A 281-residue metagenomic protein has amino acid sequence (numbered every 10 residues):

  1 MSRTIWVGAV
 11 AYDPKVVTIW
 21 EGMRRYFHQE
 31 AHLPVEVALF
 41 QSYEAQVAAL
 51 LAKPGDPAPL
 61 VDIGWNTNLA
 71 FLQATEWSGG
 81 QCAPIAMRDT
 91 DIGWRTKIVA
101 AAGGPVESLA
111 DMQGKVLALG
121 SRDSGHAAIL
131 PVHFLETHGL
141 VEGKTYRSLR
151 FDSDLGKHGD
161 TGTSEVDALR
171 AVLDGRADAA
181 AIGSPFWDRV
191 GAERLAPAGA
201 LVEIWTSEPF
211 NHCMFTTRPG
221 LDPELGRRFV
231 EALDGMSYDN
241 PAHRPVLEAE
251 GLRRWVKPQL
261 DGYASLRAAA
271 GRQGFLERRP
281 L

Functional and structural regions predicted by a protein language model:
M1-P59, N66-L69, P241-L281: N-terminal hydrophobic or amphipathic helices and topogenic motifs
S2-V10, D89-A100, T145-D160, E193-E231 (+1 more regions): Periplasmic-binding protein-like
E21-P34, A128-T161, R189-A196, R244 (+2 more regions): Ligand-binding cleft/hinge of the Venus flytrap
V37-G55, L69, G143-R170: Short helix-initiation/N-cap motifs at beta->coil->alpha
A49-P57, M112, V172-L173, F229: Hydrophobic residues within well-ordered alpha-helices
W65-G79, E136-T137, L169-A198: A ligand-binding cleft/hinge motif common to bilobed small-molecule-binding domains
G80-T90: A structural signal for short loop-to-beta-strand junctions that line the ligand-binding cleft of periplasmic/secreted
A100-L117, S121-R122, E142: Flexible hinge/capping segments at coil-to-helix
